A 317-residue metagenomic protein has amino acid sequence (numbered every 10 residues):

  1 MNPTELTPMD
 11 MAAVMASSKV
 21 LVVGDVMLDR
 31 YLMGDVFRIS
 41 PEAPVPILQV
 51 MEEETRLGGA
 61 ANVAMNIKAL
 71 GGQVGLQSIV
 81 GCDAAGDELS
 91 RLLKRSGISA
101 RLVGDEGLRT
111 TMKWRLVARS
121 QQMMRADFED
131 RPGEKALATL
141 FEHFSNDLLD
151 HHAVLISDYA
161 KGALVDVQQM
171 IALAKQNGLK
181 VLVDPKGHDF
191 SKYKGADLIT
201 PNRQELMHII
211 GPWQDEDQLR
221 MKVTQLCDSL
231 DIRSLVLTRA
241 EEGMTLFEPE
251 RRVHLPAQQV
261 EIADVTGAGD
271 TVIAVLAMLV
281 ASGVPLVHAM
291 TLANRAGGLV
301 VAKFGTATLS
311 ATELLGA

Functional and structural regions predicted by a protein language model:
N2-L6, A138, K180-P185: Short gly/ser/thr-rich secondary-structure transition/capping motifs
S17-V20, L28-A153, A307-A317: Conserved N-terminal subdomain of the carbohydrate kinase-like
L21-V23, R125, H152-I156, L182 (+2 more regions): Structural motif
V26, Y159, T271: Active-site metal-binding loops of divalent metal-dependent hydrolases
L149-A163: Short acidic, glycine-rich surface-loop motifs adjacent to enzyme active sites
K161-R252: Conserved phosphate/ATP/ADP-binding segment of small-molecule kinases
S229-S234, Q258-A317: Conserved post-catalytic alpha-helical subdomain immediately downstream of the catalytic base and nucleotide-binding
